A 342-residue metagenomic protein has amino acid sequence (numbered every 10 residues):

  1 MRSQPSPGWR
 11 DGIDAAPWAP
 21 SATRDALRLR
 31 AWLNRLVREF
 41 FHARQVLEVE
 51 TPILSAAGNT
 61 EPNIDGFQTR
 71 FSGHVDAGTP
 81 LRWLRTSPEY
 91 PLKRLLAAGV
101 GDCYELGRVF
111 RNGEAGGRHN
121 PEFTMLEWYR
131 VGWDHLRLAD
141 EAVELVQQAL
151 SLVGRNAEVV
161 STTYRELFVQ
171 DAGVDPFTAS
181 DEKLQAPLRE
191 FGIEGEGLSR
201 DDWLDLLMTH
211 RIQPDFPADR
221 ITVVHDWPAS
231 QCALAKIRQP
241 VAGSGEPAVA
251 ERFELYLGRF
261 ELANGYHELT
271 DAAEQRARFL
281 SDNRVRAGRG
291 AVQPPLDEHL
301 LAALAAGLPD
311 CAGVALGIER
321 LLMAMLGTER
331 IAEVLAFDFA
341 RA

Functional and structural regions predicted by a protein language model:
R2-R70: TRNA-binding/sensing appendages of the translation machinery
R30, H135-A139, A272: Short, charged, low-complexity patches
L36, T51-A57, P62-L95, Y104-V131 (+1 more regions): A translation/RNA-centric and nucleic-acid-associated enzymatic feature enriched in Class II aminoacyl-tRNA synthetases
F40-R44, A149-L152, P214: Short alpha-helical functional segments enriched in proximate histidine and acidic residues
V46-L47, R155, A172-V174, I193: Short aromatic/hydrophobic-glycine micro-motifs
D134-V160: Acidic, low-complexity central loop/insert segments
A157-D175: Short, conserved secondary-structure transition motifs
